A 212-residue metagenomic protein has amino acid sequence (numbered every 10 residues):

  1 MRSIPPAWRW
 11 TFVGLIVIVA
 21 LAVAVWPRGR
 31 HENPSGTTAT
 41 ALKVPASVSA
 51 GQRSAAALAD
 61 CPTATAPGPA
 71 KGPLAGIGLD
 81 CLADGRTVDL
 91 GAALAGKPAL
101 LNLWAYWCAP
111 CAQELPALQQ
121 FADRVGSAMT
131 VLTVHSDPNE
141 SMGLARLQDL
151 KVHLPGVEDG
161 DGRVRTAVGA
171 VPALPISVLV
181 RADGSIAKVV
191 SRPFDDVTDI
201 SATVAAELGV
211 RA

Functional and structural regions predicted by a protein language model:
M1-G76, D80, A212: N-terminal targeting signals for export/organelle localization
R9-P27, A99, L103, S136 (+2 more regions): Hydrophobic alpha-helical membrane segments, chiefly transmembrane helices and signal peptide h-regions, characterized
G68-K71, G76-P98: A short beta-strand-turn-helix
G78, T133-H135, V178, K188: Soluble periplasmic/extracytoplasmic beta-strand elements of cell-envelope proteins
V88-A112, L118, V131: Short active-site neighborhood of thiol/selenol oxidoreductases, capturing the structured segment around
K97, A128, H153-L154: A generic structural signal for alpha->beta connector loops
A112-L150, G160-A167: Structural microenvironment flanking redox-active thiols in thiol-disulfide oxidoreductases
A145-V152, G160-A212: Thiol/disulfide oxidoreductase modules built on the thioredoxin-like
